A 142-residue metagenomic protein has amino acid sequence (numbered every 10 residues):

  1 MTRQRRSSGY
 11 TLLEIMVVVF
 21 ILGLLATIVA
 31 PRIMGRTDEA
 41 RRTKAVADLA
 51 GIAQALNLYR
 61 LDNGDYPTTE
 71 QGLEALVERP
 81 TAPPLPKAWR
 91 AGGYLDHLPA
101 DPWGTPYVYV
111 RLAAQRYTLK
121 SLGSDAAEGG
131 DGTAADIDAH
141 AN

Functional and structural regions predicted by a protein language model:
M1-Y10: N-terminal leader/signal peptides at the extreme start of proteins
R3, D38-T43, Q54-N57, N63 (+3 more regions): Short, surface-exposed interaction loops/tails
T11, I15-M16, R36: Hydrophobic single transmembrane helices highlighted by the model
M16-R32: Alpha-helical hydrophobic helix detector
V19, V46, A53: Conserved catalytic core of two-component sensor histidine kinases
R32-A50: Aliphatic-rich helix starts adjacent to a transmembrane/signal segment
L56-H97: Short, glycine/small-hydrophobic-rich surface segments
